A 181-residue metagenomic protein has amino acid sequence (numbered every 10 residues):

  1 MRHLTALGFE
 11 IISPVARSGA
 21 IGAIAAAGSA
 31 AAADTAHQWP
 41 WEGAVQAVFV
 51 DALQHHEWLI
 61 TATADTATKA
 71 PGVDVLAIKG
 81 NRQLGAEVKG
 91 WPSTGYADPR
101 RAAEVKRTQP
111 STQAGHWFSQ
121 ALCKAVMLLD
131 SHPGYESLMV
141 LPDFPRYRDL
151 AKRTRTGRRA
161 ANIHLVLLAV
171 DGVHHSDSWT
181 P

Functional and structural regions predicted by a protein language model:
M1-A26: Intrinsically disordered, charged low-complexity linkers and terminal tails that flank or connect structured domains
L4, L53, R158-A160: A generic structural signal for well-ordered alpha-helical segments
S13-P14, A62-T63, L167: A structural preference for short, hydrophobic beta-strand core positions in alpha/beta folds
G22-P71, I78-G80, P92, S131-H132: Acidic-basic catalytic patches of nuclease active cores, encompassing PD-(D/E)XK and other metal-cofactor nuclease
D51, G90, A97, H174-P181: Acidic, metal-dependent phosphodiester-chemistry machinery of nucleic-acid enzymes
W58-P110, A114: Catalytic centers of nucleases
K89-G157: Catalytic cores of nucleic-acid endonucleases
R153-P181: Charged, structured surface patches that assemble and position nucleic-acid processing machinery
